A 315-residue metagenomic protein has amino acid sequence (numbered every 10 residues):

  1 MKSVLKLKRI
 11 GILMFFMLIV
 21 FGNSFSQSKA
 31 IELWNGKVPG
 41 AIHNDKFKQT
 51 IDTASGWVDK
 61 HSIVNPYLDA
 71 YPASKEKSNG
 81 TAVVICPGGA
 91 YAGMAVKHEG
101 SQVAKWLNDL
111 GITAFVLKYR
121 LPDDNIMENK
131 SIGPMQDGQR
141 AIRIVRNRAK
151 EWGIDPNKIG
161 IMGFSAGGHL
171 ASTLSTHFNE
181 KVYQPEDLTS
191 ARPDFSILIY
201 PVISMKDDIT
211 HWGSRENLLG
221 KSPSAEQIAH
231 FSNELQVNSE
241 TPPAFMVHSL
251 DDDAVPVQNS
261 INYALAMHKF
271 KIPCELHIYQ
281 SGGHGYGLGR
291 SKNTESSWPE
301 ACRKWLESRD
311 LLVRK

Functional and structural regions predicted by a protein language model:
M1-A30: Bacterial Sec-dependent N-terminal signal peptides
Q27-K77: N-terminal cap/lid segment of alpha/beta-hydrolase-fold proteins
T50-S55, P201-Q236, P242: Mobile cap/lid helix-loop segments that gate and shape the active-site cleft of serine hydrolases
N79-G88: Short beta-strand element of the alpha/beta-hydrolase
M94-V96, S101-V103, Y119-P156, K292-E295: Catalytic nucleophile-loop/oxyanion-hole region of alpha/beta-hydrolase and closely related hydrolase-like folds
R140-T210, I228: Primarily recognizes the serine-hydrolase "nucleophile elbow" in alpha/beta-hydrolase and SGNH/GDSL folds
M246-H248, D252: Short beta-strand/loop motif that positions the catalytic acidic residue of the alpha/beta-hydrolase fold
V257, I261-K315: C-terminal catalytic histidine-bearing segment of alpha/beta-hydrolase fold enzymes
